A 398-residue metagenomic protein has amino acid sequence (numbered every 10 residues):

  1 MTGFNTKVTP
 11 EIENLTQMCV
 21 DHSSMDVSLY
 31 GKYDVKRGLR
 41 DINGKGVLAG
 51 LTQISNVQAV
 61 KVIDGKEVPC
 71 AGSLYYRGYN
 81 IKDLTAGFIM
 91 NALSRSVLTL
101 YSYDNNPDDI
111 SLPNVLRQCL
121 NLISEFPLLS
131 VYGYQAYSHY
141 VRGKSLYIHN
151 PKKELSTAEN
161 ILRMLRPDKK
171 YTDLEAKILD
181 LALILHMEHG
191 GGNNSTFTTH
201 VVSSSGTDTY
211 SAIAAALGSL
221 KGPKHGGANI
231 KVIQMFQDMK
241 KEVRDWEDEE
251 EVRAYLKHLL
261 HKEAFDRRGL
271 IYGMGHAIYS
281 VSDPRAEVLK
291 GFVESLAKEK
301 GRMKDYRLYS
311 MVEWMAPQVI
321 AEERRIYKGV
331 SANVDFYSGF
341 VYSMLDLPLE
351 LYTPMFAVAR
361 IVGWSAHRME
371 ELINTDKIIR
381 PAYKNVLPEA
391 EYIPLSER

Functional and structural regions predicted by a protein language model:
M1-R398: Non-transmembrane, aqueous-exposed alpha-helical and coiled segments at domain scale
